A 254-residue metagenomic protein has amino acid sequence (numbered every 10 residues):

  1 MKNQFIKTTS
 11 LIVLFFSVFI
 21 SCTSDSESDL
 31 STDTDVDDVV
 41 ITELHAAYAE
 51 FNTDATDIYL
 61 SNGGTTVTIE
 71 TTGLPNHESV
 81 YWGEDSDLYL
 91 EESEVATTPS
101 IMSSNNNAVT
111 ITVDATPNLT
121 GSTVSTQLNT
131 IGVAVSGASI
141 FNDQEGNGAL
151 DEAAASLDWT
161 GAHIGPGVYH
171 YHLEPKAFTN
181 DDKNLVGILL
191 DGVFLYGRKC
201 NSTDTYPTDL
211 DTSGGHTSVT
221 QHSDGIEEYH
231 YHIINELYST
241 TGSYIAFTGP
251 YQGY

Functional and structural regions predicted by a protein language model:
M1-I20: Sec-dependent bacterial lipoprotein signal peptides
S17-L44: Bacterial Sec-dependent N-terminal signal peptides
V40-Y169, L173-Y254: A motif-centric signal for short, conserved binding hotspots located in accessible loops or intrinsically disordered
